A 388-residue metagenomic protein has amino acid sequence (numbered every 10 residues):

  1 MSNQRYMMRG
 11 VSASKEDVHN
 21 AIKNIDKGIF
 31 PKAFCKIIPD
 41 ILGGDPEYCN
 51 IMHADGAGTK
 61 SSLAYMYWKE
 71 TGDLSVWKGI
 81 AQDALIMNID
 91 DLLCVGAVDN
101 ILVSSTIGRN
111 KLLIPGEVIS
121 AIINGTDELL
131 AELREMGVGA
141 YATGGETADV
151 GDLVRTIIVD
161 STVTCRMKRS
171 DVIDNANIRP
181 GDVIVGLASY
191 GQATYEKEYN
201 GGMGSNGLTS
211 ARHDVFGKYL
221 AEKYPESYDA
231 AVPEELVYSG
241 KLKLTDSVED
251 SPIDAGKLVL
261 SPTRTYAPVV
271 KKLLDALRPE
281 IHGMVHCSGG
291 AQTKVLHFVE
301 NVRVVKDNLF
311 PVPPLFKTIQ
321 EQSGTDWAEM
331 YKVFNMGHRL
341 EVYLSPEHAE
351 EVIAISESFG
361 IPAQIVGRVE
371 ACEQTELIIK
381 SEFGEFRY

Functional and structural regions predicted by a protein language model:
M1-Y388: Helix-biased detector of long, well-ordered alpha-helical tracts
